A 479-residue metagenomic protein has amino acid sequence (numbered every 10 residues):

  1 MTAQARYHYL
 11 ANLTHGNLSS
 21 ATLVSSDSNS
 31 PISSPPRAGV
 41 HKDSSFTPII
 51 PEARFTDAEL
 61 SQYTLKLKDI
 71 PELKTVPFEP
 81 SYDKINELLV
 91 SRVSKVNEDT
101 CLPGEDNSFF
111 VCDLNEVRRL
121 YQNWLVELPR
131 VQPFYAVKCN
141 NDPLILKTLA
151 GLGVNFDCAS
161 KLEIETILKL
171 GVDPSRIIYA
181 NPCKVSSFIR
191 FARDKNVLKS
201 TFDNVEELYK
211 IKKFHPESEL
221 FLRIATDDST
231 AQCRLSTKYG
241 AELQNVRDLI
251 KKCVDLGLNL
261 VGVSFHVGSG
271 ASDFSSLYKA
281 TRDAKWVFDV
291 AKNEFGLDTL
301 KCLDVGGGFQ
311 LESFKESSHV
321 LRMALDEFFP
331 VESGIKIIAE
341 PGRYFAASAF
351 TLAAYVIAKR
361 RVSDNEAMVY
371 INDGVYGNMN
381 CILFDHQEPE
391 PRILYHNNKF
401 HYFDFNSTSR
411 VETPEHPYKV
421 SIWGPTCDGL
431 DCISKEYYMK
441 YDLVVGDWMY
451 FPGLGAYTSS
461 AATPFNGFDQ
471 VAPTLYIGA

Functional and structural regions predicted by a protein language model:
T2-R6, S34, H41, P48-L67 (+3 more regions): Active-site loop/helix belt of alpha/beta enzymes
T2-S200, V205-S218, D255, N259 (+2 more regions): A charged N-terminal "starter" segment
K95-C101, D326, V331, I335-A479: Charged (often Lys/Glu-rich) extended helix/loop segments that serve as interaction or gating elements
V111-R118, P143, C158-K161, S186 (+9 more regions): Electropositive phosphate-/nucleotide-binding environments in soluble metabolic enzymes
V117, K138, S160, A192 (+6 more regions): Conserved, mostly hydrophobic/aromatic
A136, D203, F221-A225, S264-H266 (+3 more regions): Short beta-strand segments
C139-N141, L162-E163, C183-V185, N204-E206 (+7 more regions): Active-site-proximal loop/turn and secondary-structure-junction residues that shape catalytic pockets, frequently
L146, K169, I189-D194, I211-F214 (+6 more regions): Short acidic, glycine/serine/threonine-rich loops at helix termini
